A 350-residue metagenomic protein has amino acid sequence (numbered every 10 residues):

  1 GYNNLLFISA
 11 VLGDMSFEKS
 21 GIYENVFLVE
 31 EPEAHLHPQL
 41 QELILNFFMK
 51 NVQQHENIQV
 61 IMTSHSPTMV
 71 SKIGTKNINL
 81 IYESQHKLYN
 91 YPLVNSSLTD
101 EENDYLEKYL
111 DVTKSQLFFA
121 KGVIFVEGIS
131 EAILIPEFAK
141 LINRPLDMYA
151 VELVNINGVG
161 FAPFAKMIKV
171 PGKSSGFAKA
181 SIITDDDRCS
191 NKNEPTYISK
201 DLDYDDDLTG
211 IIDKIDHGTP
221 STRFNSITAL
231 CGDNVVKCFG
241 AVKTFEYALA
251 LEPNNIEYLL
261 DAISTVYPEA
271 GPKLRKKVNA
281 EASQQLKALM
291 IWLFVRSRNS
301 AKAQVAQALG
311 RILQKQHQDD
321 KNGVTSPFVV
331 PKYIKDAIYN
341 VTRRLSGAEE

Functional and structural regions predicted by a protein language model:
G1-V29: GG-anchored amphipathic helix commonly corresponding to the ABC/SMC/Rad50 NBD signature/C-loop
N3, E30-L36, P67: Catalytic acidic motif of RecA-like/P-loop NTPases
V11-K19, K50-Q54, L141-R144: Conserved helix-loop functional segments at active or binding sites
G21, A34-P38, E42, K72: Conserved D-loop-proximal element of ABC-family nucleotide-binding domains
Y23-N25, H55-I61: Loop/turn-to-beta-strand initiation segments
T63-H65: H-loop/switch region of ABC-family ATPase nucleotide-binding domains
I73-E350: Acidic, divalent-metal-binding catalytic cores of TOPRIM and closely related two-metal-ion phosphodiester/pyrophosphate
